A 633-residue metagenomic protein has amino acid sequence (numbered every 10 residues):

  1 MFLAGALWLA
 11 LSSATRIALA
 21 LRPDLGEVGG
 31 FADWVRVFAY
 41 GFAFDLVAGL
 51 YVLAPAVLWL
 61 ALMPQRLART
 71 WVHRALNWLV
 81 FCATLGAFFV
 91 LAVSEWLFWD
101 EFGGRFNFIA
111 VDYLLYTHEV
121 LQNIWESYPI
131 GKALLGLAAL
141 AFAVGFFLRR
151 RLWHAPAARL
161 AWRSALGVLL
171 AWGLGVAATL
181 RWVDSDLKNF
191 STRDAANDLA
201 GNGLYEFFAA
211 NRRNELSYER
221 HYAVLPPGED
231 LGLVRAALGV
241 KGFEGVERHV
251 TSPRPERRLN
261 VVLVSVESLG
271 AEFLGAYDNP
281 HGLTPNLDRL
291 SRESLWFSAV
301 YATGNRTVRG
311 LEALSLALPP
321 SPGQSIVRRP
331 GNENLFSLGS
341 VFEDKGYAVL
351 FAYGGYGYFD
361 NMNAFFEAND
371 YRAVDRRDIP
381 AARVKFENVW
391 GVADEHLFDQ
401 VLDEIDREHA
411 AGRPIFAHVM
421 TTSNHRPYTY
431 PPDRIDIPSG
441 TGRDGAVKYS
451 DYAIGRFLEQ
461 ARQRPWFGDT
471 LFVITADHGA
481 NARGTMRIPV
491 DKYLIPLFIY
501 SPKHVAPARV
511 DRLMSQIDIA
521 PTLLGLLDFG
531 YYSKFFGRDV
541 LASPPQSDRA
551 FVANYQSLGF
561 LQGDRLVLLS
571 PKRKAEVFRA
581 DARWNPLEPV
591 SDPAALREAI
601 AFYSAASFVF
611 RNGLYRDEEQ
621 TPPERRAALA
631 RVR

Functional and structural regions predicted by a protein language model:
M1-S217: Transmembrane and membrane-interface helices of multi-pass, inner-membrane envelope-modifying transferases
L11, L114-H118, G201-L204, E215 (+6 more regions): Alpha-helix initiation and N-capping motif
V35-F38, L58, V120-I124, F208 (+4 more regions): Generic structural signal of hydrophobic/aromatic residues within well-ordered alpha-helices of folded domains
W71-A75, Y218-E229, V327-G331, G537-R538: Short alpha-helical "patches" and their helix-cap loops
P129-G131, L135, G228-L233, F366: Long, well-ordered, tryptophan-enriched scaffold segments
A209-R248: The feature marks either
R235-R633: Solvent-exposed soluble domains appended to multi-pass membrane proteins
